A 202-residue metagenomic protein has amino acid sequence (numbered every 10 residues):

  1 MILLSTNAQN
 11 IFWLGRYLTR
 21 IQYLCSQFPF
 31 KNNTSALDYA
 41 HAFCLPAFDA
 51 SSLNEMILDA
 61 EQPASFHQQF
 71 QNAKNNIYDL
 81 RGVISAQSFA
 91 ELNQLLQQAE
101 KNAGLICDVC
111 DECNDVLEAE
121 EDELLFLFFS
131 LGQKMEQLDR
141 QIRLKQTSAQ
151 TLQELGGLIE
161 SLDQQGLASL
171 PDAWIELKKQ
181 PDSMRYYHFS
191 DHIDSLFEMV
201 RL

Functional and structural regions predicted by a protein language model:
M1-L202: Alpha-helical transmembrane segments and their helix-helix packing motifs
